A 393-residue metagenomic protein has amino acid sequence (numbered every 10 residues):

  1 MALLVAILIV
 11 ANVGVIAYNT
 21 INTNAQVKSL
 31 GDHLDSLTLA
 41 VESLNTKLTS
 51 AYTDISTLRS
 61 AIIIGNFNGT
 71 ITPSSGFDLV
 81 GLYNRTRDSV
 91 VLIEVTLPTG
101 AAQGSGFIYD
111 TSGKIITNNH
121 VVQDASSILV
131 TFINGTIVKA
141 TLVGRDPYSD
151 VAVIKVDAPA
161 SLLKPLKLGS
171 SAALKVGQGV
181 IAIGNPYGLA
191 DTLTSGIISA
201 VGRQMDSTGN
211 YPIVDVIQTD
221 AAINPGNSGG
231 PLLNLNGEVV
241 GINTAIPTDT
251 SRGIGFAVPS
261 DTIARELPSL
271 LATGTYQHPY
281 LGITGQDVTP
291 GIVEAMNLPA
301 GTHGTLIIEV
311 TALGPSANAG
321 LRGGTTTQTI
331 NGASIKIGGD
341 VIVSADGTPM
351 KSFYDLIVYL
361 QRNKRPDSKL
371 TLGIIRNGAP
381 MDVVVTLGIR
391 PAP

Functional and structural regions predicted by a protein language model:
M1-T53, T57, T141, R265-P393: C-terminal recognition in membrane/secretory proteostasis and scaffolding
I16, S89-S127, S171, T348: Catalytic histidine site
N24-S105, S127, K175, P268: N-terminal activation segment of mature serine protease catalytic domains
P73-G81, E94-S112, T136-T141, P165-K167 (+3 more regions): A conserved glycine-rich beta-strand in the N-terminal activation segment of trypsin-fold
G81-L82, T131, T141-V143, A160-L189 (+2 more regions): Active-site substrate-binding loop(s) of clan PA
N84, L97-T99, V143-S149, D157-A160 (+6 more regions): Gly/Ser-enriched beta-turn/beta-hairpin loop segments
L97-A102, V121-I128, L163, I183-I197 (+3 more regions): Active-site loop architecture of trypsin-fold serine endopeptidases
T111-S112, N118-D150, V156-L162: Catalytic-histidine neighborhood of serine endopeptidases, predominantly the chymotrypsin-like S1/PA family
